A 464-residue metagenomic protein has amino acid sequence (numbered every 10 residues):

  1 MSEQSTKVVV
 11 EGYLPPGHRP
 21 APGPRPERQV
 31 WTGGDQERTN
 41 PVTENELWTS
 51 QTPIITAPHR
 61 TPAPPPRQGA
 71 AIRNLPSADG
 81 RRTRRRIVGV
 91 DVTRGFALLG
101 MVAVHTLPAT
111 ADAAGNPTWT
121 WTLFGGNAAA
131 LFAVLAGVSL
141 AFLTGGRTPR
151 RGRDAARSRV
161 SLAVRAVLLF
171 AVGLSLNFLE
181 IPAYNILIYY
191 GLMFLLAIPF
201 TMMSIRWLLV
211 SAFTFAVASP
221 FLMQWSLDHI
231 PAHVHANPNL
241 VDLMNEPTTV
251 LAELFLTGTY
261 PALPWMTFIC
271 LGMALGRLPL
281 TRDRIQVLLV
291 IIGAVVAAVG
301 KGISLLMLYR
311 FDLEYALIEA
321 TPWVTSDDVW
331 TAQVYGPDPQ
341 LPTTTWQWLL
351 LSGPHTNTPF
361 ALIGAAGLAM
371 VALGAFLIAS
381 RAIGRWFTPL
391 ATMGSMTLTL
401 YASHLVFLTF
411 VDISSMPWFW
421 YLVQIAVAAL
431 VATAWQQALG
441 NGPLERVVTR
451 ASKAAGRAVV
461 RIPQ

Functional and structural regions predicted by a protein language model:
E3-T6, R38, T43-Q464: Alpha-helical transmembrane segments and their immediate juxtamembrane cytosolic regions
V9-W31, T49-R60: N-terminal intrinsically disordered, low-complexity tails
